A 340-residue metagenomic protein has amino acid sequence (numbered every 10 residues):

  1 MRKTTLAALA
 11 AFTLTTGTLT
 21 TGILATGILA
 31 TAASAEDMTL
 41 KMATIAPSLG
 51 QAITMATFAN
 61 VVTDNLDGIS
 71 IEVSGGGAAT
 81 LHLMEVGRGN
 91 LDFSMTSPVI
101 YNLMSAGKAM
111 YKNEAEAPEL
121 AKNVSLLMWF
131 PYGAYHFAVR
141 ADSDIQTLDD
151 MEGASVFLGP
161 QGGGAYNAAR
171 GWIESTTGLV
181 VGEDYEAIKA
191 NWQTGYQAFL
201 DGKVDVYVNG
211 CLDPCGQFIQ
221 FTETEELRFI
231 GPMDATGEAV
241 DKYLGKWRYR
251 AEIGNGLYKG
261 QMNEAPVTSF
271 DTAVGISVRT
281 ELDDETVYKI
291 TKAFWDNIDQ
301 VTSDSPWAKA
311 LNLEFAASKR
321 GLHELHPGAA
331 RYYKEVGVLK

Functional and structural regions predicted by a protein language model:
M1-I23: Bacterial N-terminal signal peptides that target proteins for export
G17-T18, G22-I23, I28-A35: Sec/Tat signal peptide C-region and signal peptidase I cleavage site
T39-E72, Y132-D201, T302, F315 (+2 more regions): Bilobed "Venus flytrap"/periplasmic-binding protein-like clamshell domains and structurally analogous long
T54-N60, S74-A117, Q193-F199, D213-T222: Pocket-flanking alpha-helical
L91-M95, D184-K246: Ligand-binding pocket segment of bilobal, Venus flytrap-like solute-binding proteins
A115-F130, Y258-V267: A structural signal for short loop-to-beta-strand junctions that line the ligand-binding cleft of periplasmic/secreted
A168, F294-N312: Periplasmic-binding protein-like
R228-K289, Y332: C-terminal lobe and pocket-closing loops of periplasmic/extracytoplasmic Venus-flytrap solute-binding proteins
